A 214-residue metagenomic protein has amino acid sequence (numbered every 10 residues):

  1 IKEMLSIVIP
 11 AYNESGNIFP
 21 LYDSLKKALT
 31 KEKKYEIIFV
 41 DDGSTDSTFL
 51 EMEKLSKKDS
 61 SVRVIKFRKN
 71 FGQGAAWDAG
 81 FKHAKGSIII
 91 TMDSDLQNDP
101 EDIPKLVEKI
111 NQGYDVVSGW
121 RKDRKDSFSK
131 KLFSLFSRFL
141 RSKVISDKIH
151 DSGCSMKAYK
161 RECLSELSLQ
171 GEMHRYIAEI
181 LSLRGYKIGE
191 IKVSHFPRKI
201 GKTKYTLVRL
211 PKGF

Functional and structural regions predicted by a protein language model:
I1-F128, E162, S168, I188-I191: Structured catalytic core of nucleotide-sugar glycosyltransferases
I65-H83, P100-L183, F196-F214: Acceptor/aglycone-binding surface of glycosyltransferases and processive sugar-polymer synthases
